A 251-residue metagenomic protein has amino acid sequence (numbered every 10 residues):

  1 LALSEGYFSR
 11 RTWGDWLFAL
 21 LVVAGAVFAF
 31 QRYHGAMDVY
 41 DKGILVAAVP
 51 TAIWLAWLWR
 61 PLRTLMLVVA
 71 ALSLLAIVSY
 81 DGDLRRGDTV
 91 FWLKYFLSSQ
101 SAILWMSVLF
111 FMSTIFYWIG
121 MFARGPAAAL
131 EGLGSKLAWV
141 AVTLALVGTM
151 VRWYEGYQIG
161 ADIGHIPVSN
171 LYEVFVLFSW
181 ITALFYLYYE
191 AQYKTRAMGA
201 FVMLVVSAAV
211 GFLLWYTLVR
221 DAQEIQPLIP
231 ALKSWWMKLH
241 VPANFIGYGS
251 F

Functional and structural regions predicted by a protein language model:
A2-T89, S98-I225, L232, L239-F251: Hydrophobic cores of alpha-helical transmembrane segments in multi-pass integral membrane proteins
